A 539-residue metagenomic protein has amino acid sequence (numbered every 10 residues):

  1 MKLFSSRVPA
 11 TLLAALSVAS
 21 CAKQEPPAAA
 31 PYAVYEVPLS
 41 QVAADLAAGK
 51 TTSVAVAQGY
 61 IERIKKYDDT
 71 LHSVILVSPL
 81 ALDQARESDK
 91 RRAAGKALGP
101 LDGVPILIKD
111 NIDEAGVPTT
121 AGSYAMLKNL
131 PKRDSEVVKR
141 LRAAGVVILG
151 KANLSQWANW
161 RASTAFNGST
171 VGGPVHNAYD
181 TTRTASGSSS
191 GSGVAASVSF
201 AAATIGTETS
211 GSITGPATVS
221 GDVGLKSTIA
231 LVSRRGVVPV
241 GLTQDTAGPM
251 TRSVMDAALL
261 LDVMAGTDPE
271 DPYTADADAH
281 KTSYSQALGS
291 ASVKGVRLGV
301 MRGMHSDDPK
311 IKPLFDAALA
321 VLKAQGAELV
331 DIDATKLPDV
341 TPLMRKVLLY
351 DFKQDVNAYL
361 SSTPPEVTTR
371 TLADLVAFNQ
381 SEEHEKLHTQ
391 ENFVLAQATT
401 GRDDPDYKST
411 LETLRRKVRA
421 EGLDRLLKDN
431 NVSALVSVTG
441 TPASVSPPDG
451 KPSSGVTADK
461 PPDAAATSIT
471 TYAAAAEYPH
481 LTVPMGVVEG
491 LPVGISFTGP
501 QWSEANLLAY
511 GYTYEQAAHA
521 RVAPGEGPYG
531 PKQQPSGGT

Functional and structural regions predicted by a protein language model:
K2-L16, S20-Q84, L314-G326, A377 (+3 more regions): An N-terminal boundary/leader segment
Y35-L39, Y67-D68, P100-R140, F166-G168 (+1 more regions): Enzymes and membrane/adaptor proteins characterized by extended Gly/Ser/Thr/Asp/Glu-rich, aromatic-dotted
A44-T51, I61-H72, L76-L82, R86-A94 (+9 more regions): Sec-exported extracytoplasmic/periplasmic mature domains
G49, G103, A143, A201 (+1 more regions): Glycine-rich, small-residue loops and helix-cap segments that act as flexible hinges at active-site edges
A57-Q58, T282-Y284, D307-D333, D355-P365 (+2 more regions): Acyltransferase
A97, K226-P313, A318, K336 (+1 more regions): A short helix-breaking turn/cap at a secondary-structure junction
D102-A121, Q286-M301, Y350-R419, P484 (+1 more regions): Short helix-loop capping/hinge segments that flank enzyme active sites or metal/cofactor-binding pockets
R133-T267, A475-S496: Short glycine/serine-rich loop segments
